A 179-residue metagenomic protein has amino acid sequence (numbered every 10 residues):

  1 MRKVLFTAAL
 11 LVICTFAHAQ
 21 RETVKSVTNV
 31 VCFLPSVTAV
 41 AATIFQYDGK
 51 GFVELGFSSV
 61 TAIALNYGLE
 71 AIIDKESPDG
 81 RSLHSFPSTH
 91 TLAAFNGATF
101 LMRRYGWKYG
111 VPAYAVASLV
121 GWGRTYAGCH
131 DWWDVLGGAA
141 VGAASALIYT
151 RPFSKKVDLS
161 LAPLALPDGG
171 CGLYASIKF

Functional and structural regions predicted by a protein language model:
R2-V31, N66-Y67, A71-S88, L92-F179: Replace "edges of transmembrane helices
P35-A42, A64: Hydrophobic core of alpha-helical transmembrane segments in multi-pass integral membrane proteins
A39-I44, L101-R103: Well-ordered alpha-helical scaffold segments within catalytic/enzyme domains
A42-T61: Interfacial segments of alpha-helical transmembrane regions
